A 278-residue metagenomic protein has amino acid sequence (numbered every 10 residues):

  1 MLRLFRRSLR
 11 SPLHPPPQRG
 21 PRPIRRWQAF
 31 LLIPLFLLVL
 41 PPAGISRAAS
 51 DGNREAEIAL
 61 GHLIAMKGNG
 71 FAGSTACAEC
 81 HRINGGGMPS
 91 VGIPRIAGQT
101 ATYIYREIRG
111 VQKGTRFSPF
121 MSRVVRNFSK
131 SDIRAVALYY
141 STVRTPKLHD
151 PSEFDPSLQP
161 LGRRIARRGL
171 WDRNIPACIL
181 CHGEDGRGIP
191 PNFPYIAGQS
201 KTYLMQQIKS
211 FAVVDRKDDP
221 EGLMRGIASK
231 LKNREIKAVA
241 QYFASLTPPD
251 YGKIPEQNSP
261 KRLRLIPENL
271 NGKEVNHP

Functional and structural regions predicted by a protein language model:
M1-R25: N-terminal secretory signal peptides that target proteins for export/translocation
A29-L40: Bacterial N-terminal signal peptides
S46-G73, T142-W171, N269-P278: Electrostatic cytochrome c docking/interface patches
A56-G114: The feature marks the first
H62-A78, A101, R167-I179, P194-Q206 (+1 more regions): Sequence context surrounding c-type heme c attachment/ligation sites in exported
S74-I83, V136, I175-D185, V239: The canonical Cys-X-X-Cys-His
E79, M88-R95, G110-E153, P190-Y195 (+2 more regions): Axial heme c-ligation environment in periplasmic c-type cytochrome domains
Q257-G272: A short, charged, Gly/Pro-tolerant segment at domain boundaries
